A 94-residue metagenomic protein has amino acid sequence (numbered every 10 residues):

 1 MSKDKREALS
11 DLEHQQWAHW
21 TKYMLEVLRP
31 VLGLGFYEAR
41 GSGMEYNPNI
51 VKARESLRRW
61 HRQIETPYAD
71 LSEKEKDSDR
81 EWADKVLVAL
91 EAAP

Functional and structural regions predicted by a protein language model:
M1-P94: Alpha-helical propensity feature that highlights long, continuous alpha-helices across diverse contexts
